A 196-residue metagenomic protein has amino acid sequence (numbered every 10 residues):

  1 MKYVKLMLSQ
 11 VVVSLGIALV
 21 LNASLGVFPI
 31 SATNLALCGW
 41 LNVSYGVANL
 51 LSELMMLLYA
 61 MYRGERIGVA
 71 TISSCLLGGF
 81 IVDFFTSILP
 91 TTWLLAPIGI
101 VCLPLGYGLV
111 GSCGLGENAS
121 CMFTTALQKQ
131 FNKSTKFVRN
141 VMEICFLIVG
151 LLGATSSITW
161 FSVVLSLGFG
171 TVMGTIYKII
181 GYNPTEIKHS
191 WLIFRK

Functional and structural regions predicted by a protein language model:
M1-K196: Core subunits and conserved enzymes of cellular information-processing and envelope-translocation systems across
